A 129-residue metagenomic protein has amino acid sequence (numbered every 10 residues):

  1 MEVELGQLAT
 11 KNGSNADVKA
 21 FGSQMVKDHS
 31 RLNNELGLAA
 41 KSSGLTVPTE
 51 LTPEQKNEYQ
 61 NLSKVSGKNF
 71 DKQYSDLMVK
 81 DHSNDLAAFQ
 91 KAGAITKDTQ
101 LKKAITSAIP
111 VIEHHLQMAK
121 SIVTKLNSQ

Functional and structural regions predicted by a protein language model:
M1-Q129: His/Met- and acidic-residue-enriched segments that coordinate or traffic transition-metal cofactors and support
